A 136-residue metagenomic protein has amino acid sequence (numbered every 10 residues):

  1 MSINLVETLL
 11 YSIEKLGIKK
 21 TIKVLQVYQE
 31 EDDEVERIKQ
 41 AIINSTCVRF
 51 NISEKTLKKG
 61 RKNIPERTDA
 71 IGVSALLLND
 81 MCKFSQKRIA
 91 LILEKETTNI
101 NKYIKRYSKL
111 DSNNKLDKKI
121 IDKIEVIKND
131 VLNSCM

Functional and structural regions predicted by a protein language model:
M1-N44: General nucleic-acid-binding
I43, S85-Q86: Helix-turn-helix DNA-binding elements, focusing on the entry/boundary residues of the two helices that contact DNA
N44, V48-I71, K95: Short, Lys/Arg-enriched anionic-surface-contact patches
T68-F84: Short, amphipathic alpha-helical "recognition" segments used to contact nucleic acids or chromatin
N79, I104, D111: DNA major-groove recognition helix of helix-turn-helix
K87-I92: Short alpha-helical "recognition helix" segments of helix-turn-helix
L110-C135: Short Lys/Arg-enriched helix C-cap and helix-to-coil transition segments that create basic nucleic-acid-contact patches
